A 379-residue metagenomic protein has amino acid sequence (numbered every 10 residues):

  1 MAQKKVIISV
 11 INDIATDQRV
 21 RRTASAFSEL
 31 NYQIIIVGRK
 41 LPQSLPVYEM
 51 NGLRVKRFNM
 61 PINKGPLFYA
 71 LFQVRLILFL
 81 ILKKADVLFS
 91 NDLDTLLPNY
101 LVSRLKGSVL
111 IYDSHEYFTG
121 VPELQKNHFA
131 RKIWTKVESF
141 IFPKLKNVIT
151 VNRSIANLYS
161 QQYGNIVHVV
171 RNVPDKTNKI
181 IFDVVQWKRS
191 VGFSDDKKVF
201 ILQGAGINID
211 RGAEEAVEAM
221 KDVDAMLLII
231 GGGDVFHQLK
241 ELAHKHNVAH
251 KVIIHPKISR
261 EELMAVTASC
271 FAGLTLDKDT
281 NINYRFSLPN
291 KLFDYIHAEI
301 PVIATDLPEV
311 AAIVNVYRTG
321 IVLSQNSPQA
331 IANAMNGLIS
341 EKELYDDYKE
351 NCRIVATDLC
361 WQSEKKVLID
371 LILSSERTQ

Functional and structural regions predicted by a protein language model:
K5, A330, G337, L344-D358: A short, well-ordered alpha-helix in the C-terminal region of glycosyltransferases
V6-S9, F193-K221, L228, K349: Conserved donor-binding/catalytic core segment of Leloir-type glycosyltransferases
S25, V74-L82, L97, L101-L105 (+2 more regions): Membrane-proximal helix-turn-helix segments that form the acceptor-binding/catalytic region of lipid-linked
G38, K56, T135-Q186, S190-F193 (+1 more regions): Donor nucleotide-sugar binding/catalytic pocket of nucleotide-sugar-dependent glycosyltransferases
L67-L71, S108-V109, F118-F140, I209: Nucleotide-sugar donor phosphate/pyrophosphate-binding loop at the beta->alpha transition of glycosyltransferases
I230, H237-V266, A272: Nucleotide-activated donor-binding/catalytic signature segment of Leloir-type glycosyltransferases, i.e., the conserved
K251, V266-F286, I300: Acidic donor-binding loop of glycosyltransferase active sites
V316-Y317, I321-P328, G337-E343: Conserved acidic donor-binding segment of nucleotide-sugar-dependent glycosyltransferases
